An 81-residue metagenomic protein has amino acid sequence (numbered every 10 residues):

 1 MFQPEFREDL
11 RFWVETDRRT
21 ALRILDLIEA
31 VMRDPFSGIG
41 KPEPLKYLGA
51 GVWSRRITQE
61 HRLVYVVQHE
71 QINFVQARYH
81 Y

Functional and structural regions predicted by a protein language model:
M1-E5: PIN/NYN-family metal-dependent endoribonuclease catalytic core
R7-L22, D26, I39, L45-K46 (+1 more regions): Enriched for short, Lys/Arg-rich terminal
R33-F36, A50: Generic structural signal for secondary-structure transition and capping sites
